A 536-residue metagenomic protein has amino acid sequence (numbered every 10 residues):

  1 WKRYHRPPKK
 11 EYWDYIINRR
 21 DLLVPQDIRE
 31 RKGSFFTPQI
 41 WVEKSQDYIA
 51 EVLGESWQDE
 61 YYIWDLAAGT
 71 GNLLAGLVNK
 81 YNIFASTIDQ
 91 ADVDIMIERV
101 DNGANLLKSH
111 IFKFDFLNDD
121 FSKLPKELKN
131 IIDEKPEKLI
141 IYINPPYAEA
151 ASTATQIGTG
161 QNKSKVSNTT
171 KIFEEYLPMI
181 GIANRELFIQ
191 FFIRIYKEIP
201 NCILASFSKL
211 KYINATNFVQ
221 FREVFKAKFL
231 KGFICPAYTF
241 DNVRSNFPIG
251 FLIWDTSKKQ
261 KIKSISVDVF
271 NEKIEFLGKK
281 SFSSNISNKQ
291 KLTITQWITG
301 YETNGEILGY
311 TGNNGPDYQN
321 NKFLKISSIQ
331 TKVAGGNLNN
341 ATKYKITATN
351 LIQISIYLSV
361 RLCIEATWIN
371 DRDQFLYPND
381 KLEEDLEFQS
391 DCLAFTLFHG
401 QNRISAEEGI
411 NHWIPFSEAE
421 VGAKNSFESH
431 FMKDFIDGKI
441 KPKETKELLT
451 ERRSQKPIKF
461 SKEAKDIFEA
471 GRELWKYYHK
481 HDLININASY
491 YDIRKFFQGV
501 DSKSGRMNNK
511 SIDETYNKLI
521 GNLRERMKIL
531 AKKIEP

Functional and structural regions predicted by a protein language model:
W1-R99, G103, H110, D115-D120 (+2 more regions): Class I S-adenosyl-L-methionine
Y48, N72-V78, D94-I97, K123-L124 (+3 more regions): A short acidic (Asp/Glu
D119-P136: Short amphipathic alpha-helix with an adjacent loop that forms part of the alpha/beta core around
I132-A150: Carboxylate/His-rich catalytic cores and anion/metal-binding grooves
Y147-N184: A mobile, often basic/glycine-rich helix-loop segment that functions as the active-site lid/recognition loop
Y176-A237, L252: Conserved Class I SAM-dependent methyltransferase catalytic core
N246-T311: Flexible, glycine-/basic-rich loop-and-beta segments that form/coincide with the SAM-dependent methyltransferase
D317-P536: C-terminal target-recognition/interaction regions appended to catalytic cores
